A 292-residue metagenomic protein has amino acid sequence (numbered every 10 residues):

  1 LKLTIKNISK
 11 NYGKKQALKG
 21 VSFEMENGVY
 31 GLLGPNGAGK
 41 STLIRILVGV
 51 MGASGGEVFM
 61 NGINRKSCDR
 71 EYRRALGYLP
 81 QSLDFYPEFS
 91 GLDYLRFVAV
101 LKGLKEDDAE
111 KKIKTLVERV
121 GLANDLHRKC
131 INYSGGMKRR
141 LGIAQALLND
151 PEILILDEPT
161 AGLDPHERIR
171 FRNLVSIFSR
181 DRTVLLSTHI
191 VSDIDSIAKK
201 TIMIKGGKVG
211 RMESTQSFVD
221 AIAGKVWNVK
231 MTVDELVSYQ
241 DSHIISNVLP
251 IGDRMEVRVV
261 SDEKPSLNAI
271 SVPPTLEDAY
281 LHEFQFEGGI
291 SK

Functional and structural regions predicted by a protein language model:
P35-G39: Walker A (P-loop) phosphate-binding loop of ABC-type ATPase nucleotide-binding domains
G56-S67, E71-Y72: Conserved ABC transporter NBD signature motif
R96, V100, D107-D125: Conserved ABC ATPase "signature" region
K129-Y133: Conserved ABC ATPase signature
L148-E152, D181: A short, proline-enriched helix->beta-strand linker immediately N-terminal to the Walker B motif in ABC-type P-loop
L154-E158: Catalytic Walker B motif of ABC-type/P-loop ATPase nucleotide-binding domains
F171-V259: ABC transporter nucleotide-binding domain
